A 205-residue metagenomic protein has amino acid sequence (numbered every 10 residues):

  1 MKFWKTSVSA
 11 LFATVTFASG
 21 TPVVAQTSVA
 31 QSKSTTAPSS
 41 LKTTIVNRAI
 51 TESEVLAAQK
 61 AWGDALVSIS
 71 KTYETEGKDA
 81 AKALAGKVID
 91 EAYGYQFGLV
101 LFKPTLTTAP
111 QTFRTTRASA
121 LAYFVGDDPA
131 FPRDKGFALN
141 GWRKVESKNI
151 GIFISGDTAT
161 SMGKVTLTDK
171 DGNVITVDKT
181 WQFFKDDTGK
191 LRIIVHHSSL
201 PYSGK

Functional and structural regions predicted by a protein language model:
M1-S9: Bacterial N-terminal signal peptides that target proteins for export
S9-F17: Hydrophobic helical h-region of N-terminal Sec-dependent signal peptides in bacterial secretory/periplasmic proteins
F17-V24: C-terminal segment of classical bacterial N-terminal signal peptides
S28-Y95, L99: Short, low-complexity N-terminal intrinsically disordered segments enriched in polar/charged residues
S34, S40, I154-M162, T166 (+1 more regions): Short beta-strand edge/turn micro-motifs at domain boundaries
V46-N47, E54, A58, F102-R114 (+6 more regions): Predominantly extracellular/lumenal beta-strand repeat domains
E76-N149: A solvent-exposed, acidic/Ser-Thr-rich amphipathic alpha-helical stretch
